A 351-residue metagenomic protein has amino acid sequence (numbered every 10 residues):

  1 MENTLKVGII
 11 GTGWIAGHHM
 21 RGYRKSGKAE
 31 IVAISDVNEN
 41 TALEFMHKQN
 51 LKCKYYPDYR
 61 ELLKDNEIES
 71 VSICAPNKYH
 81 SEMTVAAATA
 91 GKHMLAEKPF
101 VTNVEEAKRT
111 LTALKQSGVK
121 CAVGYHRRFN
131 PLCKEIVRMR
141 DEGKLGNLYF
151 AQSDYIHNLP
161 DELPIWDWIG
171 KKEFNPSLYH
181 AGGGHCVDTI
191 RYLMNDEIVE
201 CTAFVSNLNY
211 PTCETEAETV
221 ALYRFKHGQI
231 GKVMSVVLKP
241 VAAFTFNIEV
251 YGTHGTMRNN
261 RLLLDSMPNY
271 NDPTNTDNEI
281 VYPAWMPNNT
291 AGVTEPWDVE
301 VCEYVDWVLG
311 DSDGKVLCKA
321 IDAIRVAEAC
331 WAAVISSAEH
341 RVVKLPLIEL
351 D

Functional and structural regions predicted by a protein language model:
M1-N50: N-terminal Rossmann-like dinucleotide-binding module
M1-T4, S70-S72, K226, E303-D351: C-terminal helix-rich "cap/oligomerization" subdomain common to oxidoreductases
V37, V241, N288-C302, C318: Active-site loop of classical SDR/Rossmann-like NAD(P)-dependent oxidoreductases, centered on the catalytic Tyr-X3-Lys
K52-Y59: Conserved SAM-binding strand-loop segment of SAM-dependent methyltransferases
P57, I73, L95-A96, C121-V123 (+3 more regions): Hydrophobic residues in well-ordered beta-strands that form the structural core
E69-N77, S81-R128, G143: Beta-strand-loop-alpha-helix segment that lines the small-molecule cofactor/substrate pocket of alpha/beta enzymes
R127-C213, H340: Predominantly a Rossmann-like dinucleotide-binding segment in NAD(P)-dependent oxidoreductases
A181, V187-S266, D298-D313, W331-A332 (+1 more regions): Contiguous beta-strand/loop segments that form the cofactor/metal-binding neighborhood of enzyme cores
